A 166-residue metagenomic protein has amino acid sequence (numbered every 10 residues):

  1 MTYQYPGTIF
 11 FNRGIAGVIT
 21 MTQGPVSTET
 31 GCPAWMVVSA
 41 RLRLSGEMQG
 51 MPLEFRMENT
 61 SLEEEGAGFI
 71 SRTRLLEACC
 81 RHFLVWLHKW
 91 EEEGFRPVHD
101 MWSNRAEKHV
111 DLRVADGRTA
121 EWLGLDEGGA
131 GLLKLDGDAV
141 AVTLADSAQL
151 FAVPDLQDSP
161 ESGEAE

Functional and structural regions predicted by a protein language model:
M1-I15: Conserved kinase catalytic-core segment
F11-E166: Long, positively charged amphipathic alpha-helical accessory segments at protein N-termini or as interdomain linkers
